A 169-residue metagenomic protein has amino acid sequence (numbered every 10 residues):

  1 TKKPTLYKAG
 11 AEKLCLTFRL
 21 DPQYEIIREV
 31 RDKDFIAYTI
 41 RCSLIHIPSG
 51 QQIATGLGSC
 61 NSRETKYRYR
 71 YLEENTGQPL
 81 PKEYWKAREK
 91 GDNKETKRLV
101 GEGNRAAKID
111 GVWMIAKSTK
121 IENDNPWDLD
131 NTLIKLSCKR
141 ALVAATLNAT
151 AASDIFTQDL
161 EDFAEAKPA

Functional and structural regions predicted by a protein language model:
T1-A169: Polyanion-binding surfaces on beta-sheet-dominated domains and ring/shell assemblies
